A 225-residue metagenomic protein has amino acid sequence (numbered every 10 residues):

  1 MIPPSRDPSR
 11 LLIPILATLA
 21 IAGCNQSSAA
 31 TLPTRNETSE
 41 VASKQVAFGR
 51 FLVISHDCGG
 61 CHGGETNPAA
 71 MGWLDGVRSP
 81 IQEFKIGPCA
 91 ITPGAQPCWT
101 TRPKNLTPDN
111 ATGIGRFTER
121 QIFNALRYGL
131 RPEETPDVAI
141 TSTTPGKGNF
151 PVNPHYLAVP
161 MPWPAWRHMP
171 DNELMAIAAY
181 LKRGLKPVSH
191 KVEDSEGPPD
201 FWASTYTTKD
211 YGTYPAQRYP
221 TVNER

Functional and structural regions predicted by a protein language model:
I2-I13: Bacterial N-terminal signal peptides that target proteins for export
I15-T18: Hydrophobic helical h-region of N-terminal Sec-dependent signal peptides in bacterial secretory/periplasmic proteins
I21-G23: C-terminal motif of bacterial Sec signal peptides marking the signal peptidase cleavage site
N25-S27: Bacterial signal peptide processing site
L32-E37, A42-K44, G63-T101, R131-R225: Flexible coil segments in periplasmic/lumen-exposed cytochrome c-class electron-transfer proteins
S39-E40, F48, L52-I54: N-terminal module-boundary/linker segments of secreted carbohydrate-active enzymes
F51-G63, K104, Q121-R127, M175-A179: C-type cytochrome heme c attachment motif
R102-N105, D109-R116, L130: Mid-length scaffold segments of soluble, non-membrane domains
